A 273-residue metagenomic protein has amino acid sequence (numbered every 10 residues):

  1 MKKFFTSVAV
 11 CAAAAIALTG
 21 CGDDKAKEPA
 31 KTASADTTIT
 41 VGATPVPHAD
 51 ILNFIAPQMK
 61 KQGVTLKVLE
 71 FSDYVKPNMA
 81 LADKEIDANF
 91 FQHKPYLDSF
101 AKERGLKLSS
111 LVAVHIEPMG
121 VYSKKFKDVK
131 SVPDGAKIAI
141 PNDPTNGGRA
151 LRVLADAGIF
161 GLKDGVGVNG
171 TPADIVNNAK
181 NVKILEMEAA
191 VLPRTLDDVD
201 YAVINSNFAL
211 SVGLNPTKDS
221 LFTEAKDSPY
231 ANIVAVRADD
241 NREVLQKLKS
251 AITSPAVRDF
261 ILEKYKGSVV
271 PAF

Functional and structural regions predicted by a protein language model:
G20-K31: Bacterial lipoprotein signal-peptidase II cleavage site
A33-V46, V64-E70, K137-I138: Short, well-ordered beta-strand elements
V68-M79, G167-R194: Short helix-initiation/N-cap motifs at beta->coil->alpha
A82-Q92, A136, I159, K180-K183 (+1 more regions): Alpha-to-beta junction loops
S99-L111, F126, D198, V203 (+1 more regions): Ligand-binding "clamshell"
L111-F160, R258: A conserved helix-loop-strand patch within extracytoplasmic ligand-binding domains of the periplasmic binding
P118-V129, A231-V244: A bilobed periplasmic-binding-protein/Venus flytrap-type ligand-binding module shared by bacterial periplasmic
N146-A155, I252-A272: Periplasmic-binding protein-like
